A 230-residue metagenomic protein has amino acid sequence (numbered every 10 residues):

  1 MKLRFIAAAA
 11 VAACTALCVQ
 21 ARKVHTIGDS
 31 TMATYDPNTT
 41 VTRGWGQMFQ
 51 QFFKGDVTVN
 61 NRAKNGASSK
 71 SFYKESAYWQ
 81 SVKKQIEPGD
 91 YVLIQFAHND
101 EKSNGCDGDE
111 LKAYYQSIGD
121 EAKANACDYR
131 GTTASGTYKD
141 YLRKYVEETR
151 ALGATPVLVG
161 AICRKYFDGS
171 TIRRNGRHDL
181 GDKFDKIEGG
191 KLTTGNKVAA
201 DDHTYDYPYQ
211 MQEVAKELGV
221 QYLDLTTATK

Functional and structural regions predicted by a protein language model:
M1-Q20: Fungal secretory targeting signals
V19-K64, W79-V92, E110-S117: Serine-esterase "nucleophile elbow" of acetyl-processing enzymes
Y35, S68-K70, K102, R143: A short acidic, helix-capping loop that chelates divalent metal ions and anchors anionic groups
T40, Y73-S76, G136: Conserved phosphate-coordination/catalytic loops
K64-S69, Y166: Acidic helix-start/capping segments at beta-turn-to-alpha-helix junctions
A67-K70, A228-K230: A short acidic, often aromatic-flanked loop/helix-cap motif at beta-alpha or helix-coil junctions that lines enzyme
S69-V82: Charged, often glycine-rich, active-site loop that binds/positions anionic groups
Q80-K230: Alpha-helical cap/lid subdomain in secreted, periplasmic, or secretory-pathway luminal O-acyl-processing enzymes
